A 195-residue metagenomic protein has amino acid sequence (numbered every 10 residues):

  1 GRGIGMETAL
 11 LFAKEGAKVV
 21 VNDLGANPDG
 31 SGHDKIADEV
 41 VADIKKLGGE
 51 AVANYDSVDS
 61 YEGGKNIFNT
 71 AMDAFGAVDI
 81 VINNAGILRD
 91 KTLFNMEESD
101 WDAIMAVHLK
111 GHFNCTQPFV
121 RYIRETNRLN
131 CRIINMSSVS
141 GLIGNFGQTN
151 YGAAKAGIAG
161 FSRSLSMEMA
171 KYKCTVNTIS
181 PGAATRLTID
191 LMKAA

Functional and structural regions predicted by a protein language model:
G1-V20: Canonical Rossmann dinucleotide-binding motif of NAD(H)/NADP(H)-dependent dehydrogenases/reductases, specifically
A13, G141-G144, T149-G157: The catalytic Tyr-X3-Lys active-site helix of short-chain dehydrogenase/reductase
L47-E50, T70-N83, R89, T175: A glycine-rich helix->loop->beta "capping" turn within Rossmann-like NAD(P)(H)-dependent oxidoreductase domains
T92-L93, E97-D102: Substrate-binding pocket helix/loop in short-chain dehydrogenase/reductase
T116, A154, S162: Active-site helix of classical SDR
R121, E125, M167-K171, T185: Alpha-helical segment proximal to the catalytic Tyr-Lys
S138: Residue(s) in the substrate-gating loop at a strand-loop-helix junction that position the organic substrate next
